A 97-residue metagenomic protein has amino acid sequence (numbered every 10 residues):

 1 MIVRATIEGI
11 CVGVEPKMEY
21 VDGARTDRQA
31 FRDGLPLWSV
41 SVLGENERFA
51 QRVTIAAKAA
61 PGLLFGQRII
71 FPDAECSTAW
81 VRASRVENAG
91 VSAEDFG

Functional and structural regions predicted by a protein language model:
M1-G97: OB-fold and OB-like single-stranded nucleic-acid-recognition modules and their adjacent interaction interfaces
